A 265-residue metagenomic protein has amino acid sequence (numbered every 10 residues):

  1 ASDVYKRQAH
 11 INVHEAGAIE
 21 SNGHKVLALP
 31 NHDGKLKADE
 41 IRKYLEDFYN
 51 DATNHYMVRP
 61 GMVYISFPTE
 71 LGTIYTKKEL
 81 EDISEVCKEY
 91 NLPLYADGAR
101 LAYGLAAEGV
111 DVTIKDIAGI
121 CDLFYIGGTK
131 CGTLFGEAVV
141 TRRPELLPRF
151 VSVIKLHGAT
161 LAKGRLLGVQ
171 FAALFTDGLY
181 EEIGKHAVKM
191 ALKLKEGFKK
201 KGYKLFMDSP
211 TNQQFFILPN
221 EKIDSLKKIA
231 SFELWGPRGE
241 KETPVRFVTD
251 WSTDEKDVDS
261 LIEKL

Functional and structural regions predicted by a protein language model:
A1-V4: Short, small-residue-biased leader/transition segments that mark boundaries at the very start of proteins
K6-H24: Substrate-binding/gating loop at the entrance of the active-site cleft, primarily in PLP-dependent aminotransferase-like
G23-G61, I65-P68, Y75-D82: PLP-dependent aminotransferase-class I/II
V26-L27, L94-A96, L205, F232: Hydrophobic beta-strand scaffold residues
H32, R59-G61, S66-T69, I74 (+2 more regions): Active-site C-terminal subdomain of aminotransferase-like
Y75-A107: Catalytic PLP-binding core of fold-type I/II PLP enzymes
L192-L265: Conserved C-terminal alpha-helix-loop-beta "cap" of PLP-dependent enzymes that closes/shapes the active-site mouth
